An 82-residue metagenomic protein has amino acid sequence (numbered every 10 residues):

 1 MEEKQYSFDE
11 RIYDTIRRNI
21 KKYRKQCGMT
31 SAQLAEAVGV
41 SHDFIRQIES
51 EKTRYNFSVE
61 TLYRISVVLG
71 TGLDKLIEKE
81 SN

Functional and structural regions predicted by a protein language model:
E2-Q26: A short, Lys/Arg-rich alpha-helix, primarily the initiator
N19, T30, S58-T61, G72: Residues that mark the N-terminal boundary/hinge immediately upstream of a DNA-recognition element
K25, E36, V67: Alpha-helical residues within the helix-turn-helix
G28-I48: Short alpha-helical DNA-recognition segment
K52-V67: Short, basic-rich loop-to-helix N-cap that marks the start of a DNA-contacting helix
G70-N82: Short C-terminal boundary/hinge segments that cap the last helix of small helical domains
